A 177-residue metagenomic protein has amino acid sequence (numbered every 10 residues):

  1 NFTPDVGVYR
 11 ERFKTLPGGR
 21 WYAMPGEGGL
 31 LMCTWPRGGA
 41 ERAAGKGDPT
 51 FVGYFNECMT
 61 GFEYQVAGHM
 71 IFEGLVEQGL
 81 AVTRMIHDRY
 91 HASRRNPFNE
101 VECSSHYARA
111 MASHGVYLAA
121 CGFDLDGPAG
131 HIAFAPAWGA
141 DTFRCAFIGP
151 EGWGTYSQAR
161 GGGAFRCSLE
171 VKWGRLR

Functional and structural regions predicted by a protein language model:
N1-F147: Active-site core of glycosidic bond-cleaving carbohydrate-active enzymes
E77-Q78, W138-R177: Beta-rich accessory regions
